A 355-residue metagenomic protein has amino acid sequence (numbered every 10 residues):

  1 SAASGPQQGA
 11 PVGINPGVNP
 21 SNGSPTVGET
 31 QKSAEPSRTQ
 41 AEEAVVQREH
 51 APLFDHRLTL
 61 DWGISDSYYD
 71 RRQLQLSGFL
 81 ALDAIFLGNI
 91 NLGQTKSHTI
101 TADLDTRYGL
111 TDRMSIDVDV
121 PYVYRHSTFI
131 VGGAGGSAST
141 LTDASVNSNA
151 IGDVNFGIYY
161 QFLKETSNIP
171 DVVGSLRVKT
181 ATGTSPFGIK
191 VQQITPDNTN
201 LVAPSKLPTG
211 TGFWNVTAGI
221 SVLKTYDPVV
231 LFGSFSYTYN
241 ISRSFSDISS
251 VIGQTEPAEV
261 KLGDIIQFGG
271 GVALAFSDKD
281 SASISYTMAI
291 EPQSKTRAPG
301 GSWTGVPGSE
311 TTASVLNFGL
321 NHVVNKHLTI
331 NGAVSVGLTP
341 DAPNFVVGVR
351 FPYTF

Functional and structural regions predicted by a protein language model:
S1-L82, F86, T184-P186: Outer-membrane beta-barrel biogenesis signature
V46-Q47, G88-L92, S139-V146, V202-P208 (+3 more regions): Extracellular loop and loop/strand-boundary signature of outer-membrane beta-barrel proteins
R48-H56, R71-Q73, R113, K164-V172 (+5 more regions): Short loop/turn motifs that connect adjacent beta-strands in outer-membrane beta-barrel proteins
E49, L60-I64, L104-Y108, V118 (+9 more regions): Residues on the lipid-exposed face of transmembrane beta-strands in outer-membrane beta-barrel proteins
P52, L110-D112, A150, F162-T166 (+5 more regions): Outer-membrane beta-barrel strand-turn architecture
H56, H98-A102, T140, A144 (+6 more regions): Residues that define the transmembrane beta-barrel architecture of outer-membrane proteins
I64-D70, V120-H126, F162, V178-T184 (+5 more regions): Transmembrane beta-strands of outer-membrane beta-barrel pores
Q73, S77-D83, S244-F355: Outer membrane beta-barrel transmembrane domains
